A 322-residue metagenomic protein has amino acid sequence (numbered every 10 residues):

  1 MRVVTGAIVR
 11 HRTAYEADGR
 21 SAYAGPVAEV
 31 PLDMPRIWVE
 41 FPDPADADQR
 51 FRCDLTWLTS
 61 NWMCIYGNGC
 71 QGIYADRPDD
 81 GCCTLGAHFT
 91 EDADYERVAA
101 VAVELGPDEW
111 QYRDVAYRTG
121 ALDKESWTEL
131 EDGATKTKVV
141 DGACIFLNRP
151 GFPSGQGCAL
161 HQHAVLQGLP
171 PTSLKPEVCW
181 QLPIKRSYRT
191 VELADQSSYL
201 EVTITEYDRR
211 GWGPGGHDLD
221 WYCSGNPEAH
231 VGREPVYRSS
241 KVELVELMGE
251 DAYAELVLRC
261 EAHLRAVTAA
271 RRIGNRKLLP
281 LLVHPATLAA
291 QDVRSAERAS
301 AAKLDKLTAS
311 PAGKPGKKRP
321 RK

Functional and structural regions predicted by a protein language model:
R2-K322: Short loop/turn segments that flank or connect secondary-structure elements
